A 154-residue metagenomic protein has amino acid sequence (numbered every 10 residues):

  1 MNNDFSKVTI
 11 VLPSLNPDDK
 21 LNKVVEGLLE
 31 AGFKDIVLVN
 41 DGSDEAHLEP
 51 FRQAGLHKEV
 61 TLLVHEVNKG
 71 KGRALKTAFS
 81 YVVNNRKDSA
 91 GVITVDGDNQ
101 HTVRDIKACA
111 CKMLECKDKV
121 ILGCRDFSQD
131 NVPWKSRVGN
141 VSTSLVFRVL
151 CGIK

Functional and structural regions predicted by a protein language model:
K7-T9: Cell-envelope/extracellular polymer assembly enzymes that use nucleotide-activated donors
N16, D41-S43, K69, A78: Conserved short acidic donor-positioning loop in nucleotide-sugar-dependent glycosyltransferases
N16-E30: Short, well-formed alpha-helical segments that are part of the catalytic scaffolds of diverse glycosyltransferases
F33, K87-S89, C116-I121: Short, high-confidence coil segments that cap the C-terminus of an alpha-helix and link into the following beta-strand
F33-S43, L63-H65: Short beta-strand/loop segment that forms part of the nucleotide-sugar
N40-E49, N99: A conserved acidic beta->alpha catalytic loop
E66-K69, R73-V82, V103-K154: Acceptor/aglycone-binding surface of glycosyltransferases and processive sugar-polymer synthases
D88-Q100: Short beta-strand-to-loop acidic/aromatic patch adjacent to the donor-nucleotide binding site
